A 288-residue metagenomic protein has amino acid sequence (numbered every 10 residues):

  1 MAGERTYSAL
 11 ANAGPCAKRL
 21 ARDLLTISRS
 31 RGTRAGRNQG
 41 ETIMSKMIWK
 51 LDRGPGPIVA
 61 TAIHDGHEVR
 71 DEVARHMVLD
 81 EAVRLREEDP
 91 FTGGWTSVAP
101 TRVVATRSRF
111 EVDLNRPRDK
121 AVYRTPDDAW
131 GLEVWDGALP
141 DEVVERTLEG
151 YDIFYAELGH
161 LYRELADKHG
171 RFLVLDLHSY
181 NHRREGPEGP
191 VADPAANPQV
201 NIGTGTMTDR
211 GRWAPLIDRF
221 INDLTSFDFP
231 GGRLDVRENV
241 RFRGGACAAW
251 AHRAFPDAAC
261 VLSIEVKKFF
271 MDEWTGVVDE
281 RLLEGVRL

Functional and structural regions predicted by a protein language model:
A2-N12: Extreme N-terminal basic, low-complexity initiation segments that serve as generic localization/processing leaders
S8, S28-S30: Serine residues within intrinsically disordered or low-complexity segments
L10, L20, L24-L25: Leucine-biased recognition of intrinsically disordered, low-complexity hydrophobic segments
S30-I43: Short, Lys/Arg-enriched N-terminal segments with co-localized hydrophobic residues within the first ~10-30 amino acids
E41-L288: N-terminal catalytic or cofactor-binding beta/alpha core of small enzyme domains
